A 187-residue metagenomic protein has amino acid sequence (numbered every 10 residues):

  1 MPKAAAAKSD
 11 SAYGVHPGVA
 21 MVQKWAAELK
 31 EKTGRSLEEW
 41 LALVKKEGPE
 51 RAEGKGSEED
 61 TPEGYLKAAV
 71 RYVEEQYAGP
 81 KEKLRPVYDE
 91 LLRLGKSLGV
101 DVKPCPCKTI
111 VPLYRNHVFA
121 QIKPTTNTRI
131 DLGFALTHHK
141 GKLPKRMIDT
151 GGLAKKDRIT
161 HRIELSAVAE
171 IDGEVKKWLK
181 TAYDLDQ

Functional and structural regions predicted by a protein language model:
M1-Q187: Charge-dense, helix-prone N-terminal extensions
